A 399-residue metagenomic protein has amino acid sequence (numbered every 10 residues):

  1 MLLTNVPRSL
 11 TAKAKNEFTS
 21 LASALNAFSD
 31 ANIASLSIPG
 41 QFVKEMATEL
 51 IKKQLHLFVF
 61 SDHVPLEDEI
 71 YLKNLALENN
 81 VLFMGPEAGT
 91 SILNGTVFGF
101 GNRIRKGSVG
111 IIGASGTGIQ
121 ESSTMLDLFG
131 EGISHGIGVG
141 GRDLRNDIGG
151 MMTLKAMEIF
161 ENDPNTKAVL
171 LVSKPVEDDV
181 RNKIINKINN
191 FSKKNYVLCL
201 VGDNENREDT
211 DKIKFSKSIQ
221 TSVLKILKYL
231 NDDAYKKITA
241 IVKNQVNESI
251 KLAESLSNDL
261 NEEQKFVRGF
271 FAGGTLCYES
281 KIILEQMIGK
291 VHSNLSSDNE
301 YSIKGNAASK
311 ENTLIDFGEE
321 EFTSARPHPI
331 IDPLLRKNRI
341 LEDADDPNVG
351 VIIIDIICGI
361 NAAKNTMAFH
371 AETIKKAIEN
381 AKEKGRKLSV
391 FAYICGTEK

Functional and structural regions predicted by a protein language model:
M1-K399: Catalytic-core regions of core metabolic enzymes, especially those transforming organic acids/acyl-group intermediates
